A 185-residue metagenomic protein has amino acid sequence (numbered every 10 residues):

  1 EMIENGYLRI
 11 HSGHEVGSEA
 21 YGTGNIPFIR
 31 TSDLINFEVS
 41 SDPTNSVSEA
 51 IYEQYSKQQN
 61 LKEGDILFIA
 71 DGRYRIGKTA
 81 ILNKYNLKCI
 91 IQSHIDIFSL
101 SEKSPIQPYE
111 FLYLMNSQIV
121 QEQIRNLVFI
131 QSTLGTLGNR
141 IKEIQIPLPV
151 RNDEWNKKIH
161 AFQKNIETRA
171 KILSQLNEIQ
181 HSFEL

Functional and structural regions predicted by a protein language model:
E1-S18, L148-L185: Non-catalytic DNA-recognition/assembly elements of restriction-modification systems
M2-S18, S32-E63: Sequence-specific dsDNA recognition surfaces
R30, S56-Q59, E63-M115: A short beta-sheet element
I81-N83, L127-I130: Short amphipathic beta-strand starts and helix->beta connectors
K88-D96, V128-E154: A short glycine-rich beta-alpha junction/loop motif
Y109-I119, Q123-F129: Short, positively charged
